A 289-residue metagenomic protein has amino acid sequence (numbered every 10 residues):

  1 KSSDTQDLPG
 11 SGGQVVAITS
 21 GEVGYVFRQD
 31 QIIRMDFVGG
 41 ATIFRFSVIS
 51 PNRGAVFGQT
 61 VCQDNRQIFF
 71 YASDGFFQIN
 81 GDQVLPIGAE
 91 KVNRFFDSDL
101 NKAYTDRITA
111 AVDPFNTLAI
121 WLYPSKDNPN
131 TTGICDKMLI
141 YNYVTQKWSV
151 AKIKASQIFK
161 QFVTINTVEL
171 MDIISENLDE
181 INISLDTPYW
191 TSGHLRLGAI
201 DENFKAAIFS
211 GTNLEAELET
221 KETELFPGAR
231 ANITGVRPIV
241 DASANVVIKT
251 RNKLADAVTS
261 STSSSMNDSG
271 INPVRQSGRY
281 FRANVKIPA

Functional and structural regions predicted by a protein language model:
K1-S2, V26-F27, F70-A72: A structural signal for short, well-ordered beta-strand segments and their strand-loop junctions that often border
S2-L8, R45-S50: A short beta-strand motif characteristic of beta-propeller blades
D7-S11, V16-A17, R53, N267-S269: Surface-exposed ligand/attachment interfaces on beta-rich extracellular proteins
Q14-V16, E22, Q59, I108: Beta-propeller and closely related beta-sheet repeat lectin domains
V23, Q31, Q67-I68, G75: Generic structural signal for coil-to-beta-strand starts
Y25-S50: Surface-exposed extracellular loop regions of Gram-negative outer-membrane beta-barrel proteins
N52-Q67, S73-A289: Beta-sheet repeat architectures centered on beta-propellers
